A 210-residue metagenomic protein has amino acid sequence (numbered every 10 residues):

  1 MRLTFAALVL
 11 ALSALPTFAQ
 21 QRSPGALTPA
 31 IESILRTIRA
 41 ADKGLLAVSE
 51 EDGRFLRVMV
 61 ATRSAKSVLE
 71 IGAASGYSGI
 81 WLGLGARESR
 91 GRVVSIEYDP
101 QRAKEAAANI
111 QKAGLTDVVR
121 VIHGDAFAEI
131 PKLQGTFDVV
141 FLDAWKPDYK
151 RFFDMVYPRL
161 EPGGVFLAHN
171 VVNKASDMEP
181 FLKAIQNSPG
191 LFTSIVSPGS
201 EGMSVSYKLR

Functional and structural regions predicted by a protein language model:
T4-T17: Bacterial N-terminal signal peptides
F18-F141, K146-L167, V171-R210: A short alpha-helical cap/connector motif
